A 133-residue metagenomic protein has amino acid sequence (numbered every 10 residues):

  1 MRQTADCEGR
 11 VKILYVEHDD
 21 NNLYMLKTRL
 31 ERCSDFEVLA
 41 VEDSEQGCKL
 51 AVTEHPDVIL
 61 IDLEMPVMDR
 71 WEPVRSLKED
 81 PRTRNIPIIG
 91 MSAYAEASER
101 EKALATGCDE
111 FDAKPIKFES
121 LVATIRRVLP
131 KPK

Functional and structural regions predicted by a protein language model:
E17: Conserved acidic carboxylate
D20-L39: Two-component/phosphorelay signaling modules centered on CheY-like receiver
A40-V58: Acidic, metal-coordinating helix/loop segments flanking the phosphotransfer/catalytic sites of two-component signaling
M65: Receiver (REC) domain active-site loop signature in two-component systems and cognate sites in sensor histidine kinases
I116-I125: C-terminal output helix
